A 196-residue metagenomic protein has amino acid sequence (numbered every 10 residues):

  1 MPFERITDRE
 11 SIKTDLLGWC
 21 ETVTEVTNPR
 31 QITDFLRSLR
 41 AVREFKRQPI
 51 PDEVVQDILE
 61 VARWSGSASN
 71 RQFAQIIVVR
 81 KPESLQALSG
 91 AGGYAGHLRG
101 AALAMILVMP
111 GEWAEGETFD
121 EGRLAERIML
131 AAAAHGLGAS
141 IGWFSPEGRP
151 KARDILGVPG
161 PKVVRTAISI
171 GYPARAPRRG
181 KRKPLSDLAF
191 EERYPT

Functional and structural regions predicted by a protein language model:
P2-T196: Acidic, surface-exposed loops and disordered segments
